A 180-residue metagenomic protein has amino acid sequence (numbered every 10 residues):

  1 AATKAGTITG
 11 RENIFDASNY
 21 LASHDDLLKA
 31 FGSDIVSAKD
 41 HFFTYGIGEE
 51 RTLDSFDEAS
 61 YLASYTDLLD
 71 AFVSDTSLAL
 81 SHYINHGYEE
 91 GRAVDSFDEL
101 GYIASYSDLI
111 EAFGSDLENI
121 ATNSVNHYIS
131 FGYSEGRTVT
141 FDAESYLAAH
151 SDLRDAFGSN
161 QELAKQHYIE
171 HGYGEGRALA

Functional and structural regions predicted by a protein language model:
A1-A180: Charge-rich, low-complexity intrinsically disordered regions
